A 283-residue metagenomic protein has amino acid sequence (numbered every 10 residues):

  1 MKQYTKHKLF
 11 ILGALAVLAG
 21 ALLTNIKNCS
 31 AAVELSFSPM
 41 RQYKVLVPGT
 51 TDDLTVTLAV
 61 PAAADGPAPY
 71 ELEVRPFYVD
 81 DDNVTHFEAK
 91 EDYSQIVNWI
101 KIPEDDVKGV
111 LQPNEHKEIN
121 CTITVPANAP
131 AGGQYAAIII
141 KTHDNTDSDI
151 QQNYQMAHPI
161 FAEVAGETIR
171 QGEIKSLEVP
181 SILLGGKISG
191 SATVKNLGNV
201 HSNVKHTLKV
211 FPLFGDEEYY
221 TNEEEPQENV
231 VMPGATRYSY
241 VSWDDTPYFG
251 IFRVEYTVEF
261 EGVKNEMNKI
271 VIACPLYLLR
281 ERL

Functional and structural regions predicted by a protein language model:
A19-N28: C-terminal segment of classical bacterial N-terminal signal peptides
A31-A68, K108, G172-G185: Beta-sheet-dominated interaction scaffolds and their linkers
E34-S38, D82-V107, L213-E225: Short beta-strand and strand-turn-strand segments in soluble, beta-rich domains
V45-P48, K108-K117, Q227-R237: Short proline/glycine- and polar residue-rich coil/turn motifs
D53-A59, A68-V74, W99-I150: Ligand-binding face of N-terminal immunoglobulin V-set domains in extracellular IgSF glycoproteins
A63-Y93, N199-G215: Short acidic, flexible loop segments centered on an aromatic residue
N145-M156, G262-E266: Beta-sandwich strand segments
G166-R280: Membrane-proximal extracellular "stem/stalk" segments of glycoproteins immediately N-terminal to a transmembrane helix
